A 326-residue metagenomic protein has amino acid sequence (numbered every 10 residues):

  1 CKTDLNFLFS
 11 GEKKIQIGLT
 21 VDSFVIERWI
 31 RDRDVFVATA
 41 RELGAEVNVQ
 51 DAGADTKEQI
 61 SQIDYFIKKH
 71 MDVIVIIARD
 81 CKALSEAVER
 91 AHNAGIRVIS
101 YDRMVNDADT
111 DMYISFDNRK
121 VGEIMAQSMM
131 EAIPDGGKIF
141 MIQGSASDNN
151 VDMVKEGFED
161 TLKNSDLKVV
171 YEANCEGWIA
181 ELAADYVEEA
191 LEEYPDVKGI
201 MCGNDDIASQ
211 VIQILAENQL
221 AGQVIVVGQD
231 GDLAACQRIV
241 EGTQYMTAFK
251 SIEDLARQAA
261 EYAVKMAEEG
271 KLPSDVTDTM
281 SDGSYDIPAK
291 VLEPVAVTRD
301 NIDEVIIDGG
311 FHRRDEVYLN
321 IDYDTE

Functional and structural regions predicted by a protein language model:
C1-E326: A residue-level marker of the well-folded mature domains of exported/periplasmic proteins
